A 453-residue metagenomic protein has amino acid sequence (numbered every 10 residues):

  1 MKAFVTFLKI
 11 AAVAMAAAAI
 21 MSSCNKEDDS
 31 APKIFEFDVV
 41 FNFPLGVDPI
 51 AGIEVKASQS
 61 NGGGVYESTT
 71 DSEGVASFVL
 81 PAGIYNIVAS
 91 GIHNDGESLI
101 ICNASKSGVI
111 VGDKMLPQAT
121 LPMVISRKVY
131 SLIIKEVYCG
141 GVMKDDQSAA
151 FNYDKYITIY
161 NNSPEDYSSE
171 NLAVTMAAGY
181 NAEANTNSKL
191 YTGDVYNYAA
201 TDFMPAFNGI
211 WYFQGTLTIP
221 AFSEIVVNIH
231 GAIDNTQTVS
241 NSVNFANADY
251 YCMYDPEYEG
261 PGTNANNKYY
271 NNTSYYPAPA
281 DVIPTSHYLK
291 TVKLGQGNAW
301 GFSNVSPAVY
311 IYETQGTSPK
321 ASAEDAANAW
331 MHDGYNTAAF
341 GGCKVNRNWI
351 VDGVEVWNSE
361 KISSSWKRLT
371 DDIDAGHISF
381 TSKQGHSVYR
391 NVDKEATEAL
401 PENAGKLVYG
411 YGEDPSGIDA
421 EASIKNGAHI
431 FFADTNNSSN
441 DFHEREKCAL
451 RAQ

Functional and structural regions predicted by a protein language model:
K2-A11: Bacterial N-terminal signal peptides that target proteins for export
A14-A18: Alpha-helical transmembrane segments
I20-S23: C-terminal motif of bacterial Sec signal peptides marking the signal peptidase cleavage site
N25-F35, P44-I50, S60-G63, T69-E73 (+4 more regions): Intrinsically disordered, low-complexity linkers and terminal tails enriched in Ser/Thr/Pro/Gly with interspersed basic
